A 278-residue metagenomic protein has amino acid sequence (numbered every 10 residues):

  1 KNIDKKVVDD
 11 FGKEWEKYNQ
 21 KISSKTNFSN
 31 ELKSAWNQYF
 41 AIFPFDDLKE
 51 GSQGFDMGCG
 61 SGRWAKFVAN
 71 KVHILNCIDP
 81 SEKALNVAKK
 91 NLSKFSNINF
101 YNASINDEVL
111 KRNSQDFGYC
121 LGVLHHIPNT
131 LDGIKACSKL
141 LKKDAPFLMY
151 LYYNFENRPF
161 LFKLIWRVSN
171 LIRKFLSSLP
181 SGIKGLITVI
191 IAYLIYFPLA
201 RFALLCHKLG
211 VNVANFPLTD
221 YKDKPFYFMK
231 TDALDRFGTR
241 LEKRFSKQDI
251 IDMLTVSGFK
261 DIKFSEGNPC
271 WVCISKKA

Functional and structural regions predicted by a protein language model:
K1-K111, F117, L241-K243, D249 (+1 more regions): Conserved N-terminal segment of class I S-adenosyl-L-methionine
V72, N97, D144, F259-D261: A generic structural signal for alpha->beta connector loops
F117-P128: A short SAM/SAH-binding and catalytic strip from SAM-dependent methyltransferases
L131-K143: A short glycine-rich, Lys/Arg-flanked "PGG" loop and its adjoining helix->strand segment in the class I
L148-S178: Conserved class I S-adenosyl-L-methionine
S169-S246: C-terminal alpha-helical "lid/dimerization" subdomain adjacent to the S-adenosyl-L-methionine
D220-A278: C-terminal lobe and adjacent flexible extensions of AdoMet/dcAdoMet transferase-like proteins
